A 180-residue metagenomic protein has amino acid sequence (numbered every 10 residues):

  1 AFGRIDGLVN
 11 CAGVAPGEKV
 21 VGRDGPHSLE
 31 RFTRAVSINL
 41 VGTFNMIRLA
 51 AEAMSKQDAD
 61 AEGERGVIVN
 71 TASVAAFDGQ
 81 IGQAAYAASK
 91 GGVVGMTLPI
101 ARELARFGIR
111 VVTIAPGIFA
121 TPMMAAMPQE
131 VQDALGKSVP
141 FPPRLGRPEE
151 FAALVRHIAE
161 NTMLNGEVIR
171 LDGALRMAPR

Functional and structural regions predicted by a protein language model:
D6, V14, G25-N45, V69 (+1 more regions): Catalytic Tyr-X3-Lys loop
A15-T33, E52, K56-E62, G82-A85 (+2 more regions): Conserved mid-core segment of classical short-chain dehydrogenase/reductases
S37, E130-E150: Catalytic Tyr-x(3-8)-Lys segment
I47, S89, T97: Active-site helix of classical SDR
E52, R102-E103: Alpha-helical segment proximal to the catalytic Tyr-Lys
S73: Residue(s) in the substrate-gating loop at a strand-loop-helix junction that position the organic substrate next
A105, R110, L164-E167: Short, small/polar-rich loop/turn modules that mediate ligand/substrate recognition or access, typified
R147-L171, R176: C-terminal substrate-recognition "lid" of short-chain dehydrogenase/reductases
